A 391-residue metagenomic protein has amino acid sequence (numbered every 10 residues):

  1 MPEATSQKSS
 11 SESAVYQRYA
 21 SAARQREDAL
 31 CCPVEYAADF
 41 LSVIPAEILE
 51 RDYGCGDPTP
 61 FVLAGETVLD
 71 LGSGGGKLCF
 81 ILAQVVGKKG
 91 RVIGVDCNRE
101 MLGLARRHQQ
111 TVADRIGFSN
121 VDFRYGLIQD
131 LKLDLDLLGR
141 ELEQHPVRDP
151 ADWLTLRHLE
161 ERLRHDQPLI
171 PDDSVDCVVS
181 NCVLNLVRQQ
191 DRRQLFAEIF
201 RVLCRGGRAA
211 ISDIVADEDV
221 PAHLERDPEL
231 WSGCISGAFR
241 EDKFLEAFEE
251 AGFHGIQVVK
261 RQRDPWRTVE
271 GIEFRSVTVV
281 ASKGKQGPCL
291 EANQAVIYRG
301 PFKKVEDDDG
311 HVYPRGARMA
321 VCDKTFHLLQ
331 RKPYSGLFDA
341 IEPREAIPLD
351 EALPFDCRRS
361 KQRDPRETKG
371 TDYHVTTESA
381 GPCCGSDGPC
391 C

Functional and structural regions predicted by a protein language model:
C31-T67, L78-I81, V85: Conserved alpha-helix/loop element of class I SAM-dependent methyltransferases that forms part of the SAM/SAH-binding
N98: Conserved SAM/SAH-binding beta-strand->alpha-helix loop
A105-R106: Conserved SAM-binding loop
L135-L142, W153-V178: A short acidic, Gly/Pro-enriched loop at the edge of an enzyme's catalytic core that lines a small-molecule cofactor
R193-R208: A short glycine-rich, Lys/Arg-flanked "PGG" loop and its adjoining helix->strand segment in the class I
V215-I235: Short, glycine-/aromatic-enriched active-site segment of Class I SAM-dependent methyltransferases
G237-G252: Short alpha-helix
A251-C391: C-terminal lobe and adjacent flexible extensions of AdoMet/dcAdoMet transferase-like proteins
